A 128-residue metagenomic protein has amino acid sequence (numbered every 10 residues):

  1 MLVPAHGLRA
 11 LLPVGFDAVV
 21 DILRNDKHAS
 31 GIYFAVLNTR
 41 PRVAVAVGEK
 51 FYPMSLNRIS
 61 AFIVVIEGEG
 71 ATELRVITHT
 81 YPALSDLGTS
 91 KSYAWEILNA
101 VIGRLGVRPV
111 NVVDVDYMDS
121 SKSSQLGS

Functional and structural regions predicted by a protein language model:
M1-D26, G31, G106, V115-S123: Terminal, regulation- and interaction-focused segments at domain boundaries
A10, L23, L74-V76, V101: Hydrophobic beta-strand residues in large extracellular and virion-surface proteins
L11-P13, G48-E49, I77: A structural detector for beta-sheet-dominated domains
A29-N38, V65-I66: Short, exposed beta-strand/loop patches in secreted or surface proteins that constitute
L37-T39, G70, I102, V110: N-terminal intrinsically disordered, cationic/polar leader segments that include organellar targeting peptides
T39-S60, K122: Short, intrinsically disordered low-complexity segments
S55-K91: Beta-strand/loop substructures that line and gate deep hydrophobic ligand-binding cavities in soluble
Y81-S124, S128: A conserved amphipathic terminal alpha-helix motif
